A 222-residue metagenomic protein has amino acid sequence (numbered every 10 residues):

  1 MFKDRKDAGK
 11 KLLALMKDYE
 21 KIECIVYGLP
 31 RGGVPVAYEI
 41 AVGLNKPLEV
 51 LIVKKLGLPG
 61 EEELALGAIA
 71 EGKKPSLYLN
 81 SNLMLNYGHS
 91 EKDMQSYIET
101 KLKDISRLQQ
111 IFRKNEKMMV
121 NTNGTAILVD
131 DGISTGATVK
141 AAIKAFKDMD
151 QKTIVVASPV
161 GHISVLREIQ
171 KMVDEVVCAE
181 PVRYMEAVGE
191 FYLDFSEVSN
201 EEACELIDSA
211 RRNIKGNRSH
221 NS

Functional and structural regions predicted by a protein language model:
M1-S222: PRPP-associated nucleotide enzymes
